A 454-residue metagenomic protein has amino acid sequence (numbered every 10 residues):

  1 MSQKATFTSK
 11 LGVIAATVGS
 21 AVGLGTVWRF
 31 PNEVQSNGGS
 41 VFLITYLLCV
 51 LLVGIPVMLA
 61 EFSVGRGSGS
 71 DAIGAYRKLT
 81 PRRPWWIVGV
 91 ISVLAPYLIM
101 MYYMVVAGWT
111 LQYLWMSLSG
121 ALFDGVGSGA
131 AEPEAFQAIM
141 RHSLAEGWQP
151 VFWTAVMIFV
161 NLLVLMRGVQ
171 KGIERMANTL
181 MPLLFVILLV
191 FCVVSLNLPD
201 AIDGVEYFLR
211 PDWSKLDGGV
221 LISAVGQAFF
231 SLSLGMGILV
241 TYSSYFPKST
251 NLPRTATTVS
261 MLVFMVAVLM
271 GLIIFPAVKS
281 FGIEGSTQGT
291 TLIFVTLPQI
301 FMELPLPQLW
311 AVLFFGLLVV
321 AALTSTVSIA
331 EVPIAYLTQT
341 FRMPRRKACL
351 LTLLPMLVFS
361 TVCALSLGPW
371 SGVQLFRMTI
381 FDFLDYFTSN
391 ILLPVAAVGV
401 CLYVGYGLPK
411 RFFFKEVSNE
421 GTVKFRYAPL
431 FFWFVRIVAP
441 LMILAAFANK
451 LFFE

Functional and structural regions predicted by a protein language model:
M1-W28, I55-F62, R66-L79, R83-V90 (+2 more regions): Membrane-interface "cap" regions at the ends of multi-pass membrane proteins
S2-A5, N32-N37, A72-I91, M104-M166 (+6 more regions): Inter-helical loop and helix-membrane interface segments of multi-pass membrane transporters/permeases
S2-F7, E174, N178-L323, K347-A348: Membrane-embedded translocation segments of transport machinery
T6-T17, F42-T45, P84-Y97, T154-A155 (+6 more regions): Select transmembrane alpha-helical segments in multipass membrane proteins
G12-C49, S243, R254-T257, M261-L262: Transmembrane helix-boundary motif of multi-pass solute transporters/channels
V57, Y103-G129, F185-F208, P276-V278 (+4 more regions): Hydrophobic alpha-helical segments and their helix-loop junctions in multi-pass secondary transporters
G74, A107-V126, A130-A145, Y245-S249 (+7 more regions): Helix-loop-helix connectors at the membrane interface of multi-pass transporters/channels
Q374, T379-Y403, K424-E454: A generic transmembrane alpha-helix motif of multi-pass inner-membrane proteins
